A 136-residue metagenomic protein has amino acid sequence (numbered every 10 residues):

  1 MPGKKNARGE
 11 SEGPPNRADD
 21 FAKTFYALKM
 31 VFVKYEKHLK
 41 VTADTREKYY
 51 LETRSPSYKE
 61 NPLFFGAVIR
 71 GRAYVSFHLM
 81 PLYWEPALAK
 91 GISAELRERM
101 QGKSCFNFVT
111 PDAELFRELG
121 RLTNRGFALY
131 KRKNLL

Functional and structural regions predicted by a protein language model:
M1-L136: Charge-dense, helix-prone N-terminal extensions
